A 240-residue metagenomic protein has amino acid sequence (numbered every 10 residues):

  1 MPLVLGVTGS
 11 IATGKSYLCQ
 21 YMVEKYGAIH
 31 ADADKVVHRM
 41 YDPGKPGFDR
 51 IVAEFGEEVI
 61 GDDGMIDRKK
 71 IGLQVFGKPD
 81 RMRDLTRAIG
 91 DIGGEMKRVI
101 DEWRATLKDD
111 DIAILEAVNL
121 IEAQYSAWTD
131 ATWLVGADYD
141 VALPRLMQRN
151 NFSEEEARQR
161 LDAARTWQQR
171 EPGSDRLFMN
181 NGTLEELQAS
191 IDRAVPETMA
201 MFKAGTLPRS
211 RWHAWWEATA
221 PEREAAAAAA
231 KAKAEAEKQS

Functional and structural regions predicted by a protein language model:
V7: Hydrophobic anchor at the beta1->P-loop junction of P-loop NTPases
I11: The conserved Walker
S16: Walker A/P-loop
A28-Y41: Short beta-strand-centered segment that lines the nucleotide-binding/catalytic pocket of NTP-utilizing
H38-D111: ATP-dependent small-molecule kinase phosphotransfer cores that center on conserved nucleotide phosphate-binding segments
G94, R98-R149: ATP-dependent NMP and nucleoside kinases share a basic, alpha-helical "lid"
M96-K97, A127-W128, Q148, F152-A230: Small-molecule kinase domains that catalyze NTP-dependent phosphoryl transfer to phosphate-bearing small molecules
